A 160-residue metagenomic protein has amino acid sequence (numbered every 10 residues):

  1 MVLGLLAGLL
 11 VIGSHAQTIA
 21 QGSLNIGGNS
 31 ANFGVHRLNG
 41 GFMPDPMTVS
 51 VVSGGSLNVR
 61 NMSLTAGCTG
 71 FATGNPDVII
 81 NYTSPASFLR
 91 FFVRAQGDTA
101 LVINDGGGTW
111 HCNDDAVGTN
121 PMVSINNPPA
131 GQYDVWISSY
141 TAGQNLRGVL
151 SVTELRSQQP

Functional and structural regions predicted by a protein language model:
V2-G13: Bacterial N-terminal signal peptides
T18-T65, G74-V78, A130-Y133, I137-P160: C-terminal edge strands of extracellular/lumenal beta-sandwich accessory domains
M43, A72-G74, T83-P85, A95 (+1 more regions): Solvent-exposed loop and beta-edge segments used for protein-protein assembly and interaction
T65-P76, Y82, N113-V117: Extracellular beta-rich ligand/substrate-recognition surface
D77, D98, N120-M122: Conserved positions at the start
I79-A95, L101-I103, Y133-I137: Hydrophobic beta-strand segments within beta-rich accessory/binding domains
P85, Q96, G106-G108, Y140 (+1 more regions): Solvent-exposed coil/turn segments that connect beta secondary-structure elements in extracytoplasmic/periplasmic
V102-S151: Noncatalytic accessory or regulatory domains flanking protease catalytic cores in secreted, cell-surface, and selected
